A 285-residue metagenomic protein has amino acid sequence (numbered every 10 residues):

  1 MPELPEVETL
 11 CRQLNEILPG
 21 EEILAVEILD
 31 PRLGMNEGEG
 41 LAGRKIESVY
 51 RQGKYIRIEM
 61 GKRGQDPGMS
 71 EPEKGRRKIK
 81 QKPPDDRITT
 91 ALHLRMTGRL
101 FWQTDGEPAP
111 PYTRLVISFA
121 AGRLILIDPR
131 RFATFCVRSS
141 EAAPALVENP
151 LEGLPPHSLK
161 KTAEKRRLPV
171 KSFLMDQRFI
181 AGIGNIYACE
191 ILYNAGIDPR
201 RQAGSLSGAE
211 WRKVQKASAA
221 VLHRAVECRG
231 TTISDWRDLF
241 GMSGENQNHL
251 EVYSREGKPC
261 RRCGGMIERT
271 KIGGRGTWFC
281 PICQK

Functional and structural regions predicted by a protein language model:
M1-F132: Surface-exposed binding/hinge segments that line and control ligand-binding clefts or catalytic entry sites
P2, L151, E210: Catalytic cores of large soluble enzymes that bind and process phosphate-bearing ligands
P2-P5, V147, P199: Proline-rich low-complexity regions
P5, T9, K161, K216: Short, contiguous clusters of charged residues that form electrostatic/catalytic patches at enzyme active sites, used
E22-A42, Y50, Y55, E164-K285: Basic, nucleic-acid-binding surfaces and adjacent catalytic neighborhoods in DNA/RNA-processing proteins
D86-G182, Y187-N194, Q202: Phosphate/anion-contacting hairpin/loop surfaces
